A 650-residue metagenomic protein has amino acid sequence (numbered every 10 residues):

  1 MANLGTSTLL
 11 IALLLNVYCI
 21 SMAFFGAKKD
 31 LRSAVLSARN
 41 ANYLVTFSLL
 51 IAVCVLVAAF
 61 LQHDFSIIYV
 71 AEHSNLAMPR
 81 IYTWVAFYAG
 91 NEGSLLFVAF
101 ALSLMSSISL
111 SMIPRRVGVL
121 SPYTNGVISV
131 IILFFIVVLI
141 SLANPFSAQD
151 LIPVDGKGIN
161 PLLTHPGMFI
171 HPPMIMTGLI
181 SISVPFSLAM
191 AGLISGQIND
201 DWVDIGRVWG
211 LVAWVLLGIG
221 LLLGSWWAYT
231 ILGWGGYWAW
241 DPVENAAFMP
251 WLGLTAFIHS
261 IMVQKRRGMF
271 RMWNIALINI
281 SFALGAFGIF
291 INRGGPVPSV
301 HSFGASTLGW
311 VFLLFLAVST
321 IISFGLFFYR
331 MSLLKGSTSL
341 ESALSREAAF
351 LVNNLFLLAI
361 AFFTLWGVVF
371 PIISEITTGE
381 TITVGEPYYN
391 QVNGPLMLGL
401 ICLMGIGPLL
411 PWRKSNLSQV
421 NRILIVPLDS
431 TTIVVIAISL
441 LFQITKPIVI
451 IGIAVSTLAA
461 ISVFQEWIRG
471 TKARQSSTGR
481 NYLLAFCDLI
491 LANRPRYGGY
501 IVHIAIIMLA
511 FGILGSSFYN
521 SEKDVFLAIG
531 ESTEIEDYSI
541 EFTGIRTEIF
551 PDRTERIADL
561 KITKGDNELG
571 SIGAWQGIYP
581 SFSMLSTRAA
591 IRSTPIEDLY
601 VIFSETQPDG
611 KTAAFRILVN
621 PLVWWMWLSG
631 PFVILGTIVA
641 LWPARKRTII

Functional and structural regions predicted by a protein language model:
M1-I650: Solvent-exposed, non-transmembrane regions of integral membrane proteins
